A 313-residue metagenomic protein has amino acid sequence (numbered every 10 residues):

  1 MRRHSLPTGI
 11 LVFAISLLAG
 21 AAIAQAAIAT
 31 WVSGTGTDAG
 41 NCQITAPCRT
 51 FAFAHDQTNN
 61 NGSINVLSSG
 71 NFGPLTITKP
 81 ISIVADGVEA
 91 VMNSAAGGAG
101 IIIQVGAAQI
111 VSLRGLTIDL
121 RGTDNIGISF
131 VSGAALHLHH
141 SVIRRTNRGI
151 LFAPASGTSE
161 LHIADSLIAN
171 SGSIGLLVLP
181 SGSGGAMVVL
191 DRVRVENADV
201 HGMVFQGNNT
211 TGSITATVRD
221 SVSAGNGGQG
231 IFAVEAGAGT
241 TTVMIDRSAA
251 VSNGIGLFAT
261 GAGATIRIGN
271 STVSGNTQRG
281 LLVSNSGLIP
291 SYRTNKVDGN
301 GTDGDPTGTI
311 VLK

Functional and structural regions predicted by a protein language model:
G9-G20: Bacterial N-terminal signal peptides
G20-A26: Sec/Tat signal peptide C-region and signal peptidase I cleavage site
G34-L67, G73, G98: Acidic Gly/Asp/Thr-rich repetitive segments characteristic of extracellular carbohydrate-active and adhesion proteins
N59-N60, N71-V84, V91-A135, N147-S156 (+1 more regions): Extracellular beta-strand-rich solenoid/capping regions of secreted or surface-exposed proteins that bind or remodel
V66, I77, A85, I103-V105 (+14 more regions): Extracellular beta-strand solenoids
P74, A99-I102, D124-S129, A135 (+8 more regions): Structural detector of coil-to-beta-strand junctions
D86-G87, Q109-L120, A135-R145, S159-I174 (+5 more regions): Right-handed parallel beta-helix
D303-L312: Short, low-complexity, Pro/Ser/Thr/Gly-rich segments in the mature regions of secreted, periplasmic
